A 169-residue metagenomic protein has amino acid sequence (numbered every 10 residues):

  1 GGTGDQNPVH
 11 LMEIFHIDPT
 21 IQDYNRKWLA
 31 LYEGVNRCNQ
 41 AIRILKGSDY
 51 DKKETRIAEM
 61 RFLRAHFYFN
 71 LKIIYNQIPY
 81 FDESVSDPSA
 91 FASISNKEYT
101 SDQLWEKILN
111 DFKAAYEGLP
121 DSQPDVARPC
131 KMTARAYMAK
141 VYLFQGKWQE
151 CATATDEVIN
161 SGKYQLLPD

Functional and structural regions predicted by a protein language model:
G1, F81-S84, P120-Y137, F144-D169: Short, surface-exposed recognition loops and adjoining beta-strand edges that mediate ligand/DNA contacts, enriched
G2-Y75, S95-E106, F112-V126: Conserved, well-structured interaction surfaces
N7-T20, Y80-S86, D111, W148-N160: Short, surface-exposed, charge-dense and proline/glycine-enriched linear segments
F67-N76, M138-K147: Extended, well-ordered alpha-helical segments in internal regulatory regions
Q77-S101: Short coil/linker segments at helix-helix boundaries
N110-D111, A134: Mature extracytoplasmic enzyme cores
